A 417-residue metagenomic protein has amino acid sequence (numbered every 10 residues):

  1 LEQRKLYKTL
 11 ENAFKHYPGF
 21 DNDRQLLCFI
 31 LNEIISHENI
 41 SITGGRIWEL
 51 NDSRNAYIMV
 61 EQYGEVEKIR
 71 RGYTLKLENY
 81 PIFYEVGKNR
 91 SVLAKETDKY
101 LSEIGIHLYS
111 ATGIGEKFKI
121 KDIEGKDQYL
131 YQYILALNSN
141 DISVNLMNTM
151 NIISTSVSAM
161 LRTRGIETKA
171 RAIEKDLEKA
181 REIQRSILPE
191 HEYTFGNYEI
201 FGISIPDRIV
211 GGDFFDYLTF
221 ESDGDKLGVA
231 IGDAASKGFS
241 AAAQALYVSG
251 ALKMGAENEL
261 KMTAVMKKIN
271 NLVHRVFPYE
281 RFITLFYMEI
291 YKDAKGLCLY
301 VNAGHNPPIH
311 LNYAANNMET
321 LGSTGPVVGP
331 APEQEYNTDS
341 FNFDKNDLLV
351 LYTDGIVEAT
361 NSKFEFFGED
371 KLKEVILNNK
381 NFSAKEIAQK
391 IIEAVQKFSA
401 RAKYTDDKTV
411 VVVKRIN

Functional and structural regions predicted by a protein language model:
L1, I120-N151, E358-F366: Regulatory loop-to-helix N-cap segments in sensory/regulatory domains that couple ligand/signal detection
Q3-N12, S143-N145, S240-A251, G255 (+1 more regions): Active-site-proximal, acidic helix/loop segment immediately C-terminal to a metal-coordinating Asp/Glu
K5, K15-E33, A172-K179, P189-F195 (+2 more regions): Signal-transducing coiled-coil linker helices
Y17-V60, Y279: Helix-loop-beta substructure at the N-terminus of cytosolic sensory domains that couple signal/ligand detection
Q62-Y100: Acidic/proline- and glycine-rich, intrinsically disordered low-complexity segments that serve as regulatory linkers
T97-L130: Helix-to-coil/beta transition segments that act as allosteric "coupling" elements at the rims of sensory or catalytic
L137-R171, L246, V357: Signal-transmission coiled-coil "S-helix"-like helices that couple sensory/receiver modules to catalytic effector
E167-L348, A400-N417: … and, occasionally, acidic/histidine-rich disordered N-termini of signaling adaptors
